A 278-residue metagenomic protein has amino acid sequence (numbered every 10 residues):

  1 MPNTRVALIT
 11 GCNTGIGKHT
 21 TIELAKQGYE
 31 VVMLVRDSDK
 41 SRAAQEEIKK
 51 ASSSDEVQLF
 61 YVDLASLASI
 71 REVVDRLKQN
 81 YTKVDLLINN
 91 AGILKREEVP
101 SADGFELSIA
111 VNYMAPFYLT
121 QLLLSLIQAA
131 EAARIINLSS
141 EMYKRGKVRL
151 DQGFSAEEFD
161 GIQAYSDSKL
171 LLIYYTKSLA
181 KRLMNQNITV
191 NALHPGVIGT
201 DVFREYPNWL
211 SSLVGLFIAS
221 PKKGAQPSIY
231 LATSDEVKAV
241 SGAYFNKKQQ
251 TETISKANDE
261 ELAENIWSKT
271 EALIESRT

Functional and structural regions predicted by a protein language model:
M1-R36: Canonical Rossmann dinucleotide-binding motif of NAD(H)/NADP(H)-dependent dehydrogenases/reductases, specifically
L8-I9, D85-I88, I109, I136: N-terminal Rossmann-like NAD(P) cofactor-binding module of classical short-chain dehydrogenase/reductase
I22, F117, L170-K177, K181 (+1 more regions): Conserved active-site helix of classical SDR/Rossmann-fold NAD(P)-dependent CH-OH oxidoreductases
S38, L59-D75: The beta1-alpha1 cofactor-binding region of Rossmann-like NAD(H)/NADP(H)-dependent oxidoreductases
S52-E56, R76-N89, K95-P100, T189: A glycine-rich helix->loop->beta "capping" turn within Rossmann-like NAD(P)(H)-dependent oxidoreductase domains
I70, S168, A192, S212-E264: C-terminal helical subdomain
G92-A102, E106-I109, Q128-Q186, H194-E205 (+1 more regions): Catalytic loop of short-chain dehydrogenase/reductase
Y113-M114: Ankyrin-repeat alpha-helix packing hotspot
